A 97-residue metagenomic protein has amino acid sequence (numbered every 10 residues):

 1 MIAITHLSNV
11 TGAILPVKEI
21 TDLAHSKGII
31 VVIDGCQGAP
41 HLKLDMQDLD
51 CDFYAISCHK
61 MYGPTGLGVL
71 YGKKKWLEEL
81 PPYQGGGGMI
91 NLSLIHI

Functional and structural regions predicted by a protein language model:
M1-I95: Pyridoxal 5′-phosphate
